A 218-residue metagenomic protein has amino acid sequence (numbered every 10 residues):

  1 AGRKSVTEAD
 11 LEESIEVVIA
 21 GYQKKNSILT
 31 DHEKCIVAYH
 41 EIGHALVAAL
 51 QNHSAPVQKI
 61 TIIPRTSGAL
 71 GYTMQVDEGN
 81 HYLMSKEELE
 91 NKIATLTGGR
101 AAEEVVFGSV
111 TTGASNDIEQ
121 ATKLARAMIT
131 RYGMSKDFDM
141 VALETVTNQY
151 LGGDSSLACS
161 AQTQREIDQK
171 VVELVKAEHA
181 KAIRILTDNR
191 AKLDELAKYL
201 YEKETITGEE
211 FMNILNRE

Functional and structural regions predicted by a protein language model:
A1-L11, V17-I36, Y132-M140: C-terminal helical "lid" subdomain and adjoining coupling/linker elements of P-loop NTPases
E13, H44: Active-site micro-motifs of SAM-dependent methyltransferase domains
C35-Y39, A45-E218: Soluble catalytic regions of large protease machineries
